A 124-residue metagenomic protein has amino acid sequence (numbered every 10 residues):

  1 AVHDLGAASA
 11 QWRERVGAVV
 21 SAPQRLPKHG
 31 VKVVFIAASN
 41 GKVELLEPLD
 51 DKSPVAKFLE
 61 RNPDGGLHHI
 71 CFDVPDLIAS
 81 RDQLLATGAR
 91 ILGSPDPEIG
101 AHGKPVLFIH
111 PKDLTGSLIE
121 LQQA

Functional and structural regions predicted by a protein language model:
A1-D4, V34-A37, K57-Q83, L107: Vicinal oxygen chelate
A1-S9, E14-V20, Q24, F72-V74: Surface-exposed interaction/gating patches
A7-A8, V16-V20, K42-E44, S53-P54 (+1 more regions): Short loop/beta submotifs within extracellular cysteine-rich repeat domains
A10, E14, A79-A86: Replace "anionic and nucleotidyl ligands
R13-G30, D51-L67, T87-F108: A cross-kingdom feature marking solvent-exposed beta-strand/loop segments within repeated, beta-rich binding/scaffold
Q24-R25, V34-E44, F72, R81-A124: Vicinal oxygen chelate
